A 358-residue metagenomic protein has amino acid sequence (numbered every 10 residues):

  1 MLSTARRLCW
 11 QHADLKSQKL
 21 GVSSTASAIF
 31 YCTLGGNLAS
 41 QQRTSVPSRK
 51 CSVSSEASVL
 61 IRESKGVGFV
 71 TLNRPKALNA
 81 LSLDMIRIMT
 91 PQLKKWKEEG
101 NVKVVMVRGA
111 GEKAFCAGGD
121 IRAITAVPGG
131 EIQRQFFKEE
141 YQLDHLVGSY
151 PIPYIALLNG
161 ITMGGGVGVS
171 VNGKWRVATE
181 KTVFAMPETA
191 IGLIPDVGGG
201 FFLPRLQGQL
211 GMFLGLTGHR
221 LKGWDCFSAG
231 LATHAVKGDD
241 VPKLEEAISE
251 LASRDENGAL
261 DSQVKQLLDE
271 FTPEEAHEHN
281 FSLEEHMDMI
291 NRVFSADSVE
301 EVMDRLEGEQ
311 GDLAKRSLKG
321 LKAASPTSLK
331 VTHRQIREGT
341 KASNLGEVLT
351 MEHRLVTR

Functional and structural regions predicted by a protein language model:
L2-R108, H145: Conserved CoA-thioester-binding segment of acyl-CoA-metabolizing enzymes
V107, D120, V169-S170, D225-C226 (+1 more regions): Hydrophobic/aromatic residues within transmembrane alpha-helices of multi-pass small-molecule transporters
G109-Q142, A190-G192: Glycine- (often His-adjacent) and acidic-residue-rich active-site loop that binds/positions the CoA thioester
V147-I191, P195, F213-L214, G218-G223 (+1 more regions): Glycine-rich beta-to-alpha active-site loop
G198-A259: Contiguous mid-protein beta-loop-alpha structural module that forms a pocket-lining wall or clamp of enzyme active
H234-A324: Amphipathic alpha-helical blocks and their helix-capping loop/short-beta junctions
R305-R316, L321-R358: Long, low-complexity C-terminal extensions of enzymes
